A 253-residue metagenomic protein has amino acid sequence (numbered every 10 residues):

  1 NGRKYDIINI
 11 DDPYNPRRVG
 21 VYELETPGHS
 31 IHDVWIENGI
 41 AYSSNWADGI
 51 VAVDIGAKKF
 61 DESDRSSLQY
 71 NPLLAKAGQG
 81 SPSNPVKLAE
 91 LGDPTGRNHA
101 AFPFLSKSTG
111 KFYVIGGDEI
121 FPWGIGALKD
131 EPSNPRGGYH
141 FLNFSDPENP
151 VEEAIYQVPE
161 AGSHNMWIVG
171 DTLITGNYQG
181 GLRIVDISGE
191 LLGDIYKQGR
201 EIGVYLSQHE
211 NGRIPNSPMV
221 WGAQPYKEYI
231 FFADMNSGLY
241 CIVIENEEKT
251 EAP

Functional and structural regions predicted by a protein language model:
N1-P253: Feature marking well-ordered beta-strand scaffolds used for ligand recognition
